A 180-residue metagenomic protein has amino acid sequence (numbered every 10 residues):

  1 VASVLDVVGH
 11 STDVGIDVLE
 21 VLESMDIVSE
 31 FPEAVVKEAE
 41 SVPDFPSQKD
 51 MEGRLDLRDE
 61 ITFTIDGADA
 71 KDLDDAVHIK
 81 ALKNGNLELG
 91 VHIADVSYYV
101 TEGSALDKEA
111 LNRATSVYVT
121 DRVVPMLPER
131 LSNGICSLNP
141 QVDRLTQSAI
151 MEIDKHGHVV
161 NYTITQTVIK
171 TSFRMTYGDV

Functional and structural regions predicted by a protein language model:
V1-V180: Conserved, carboxylate-rich catalytic/transport cores that coordinate ions
